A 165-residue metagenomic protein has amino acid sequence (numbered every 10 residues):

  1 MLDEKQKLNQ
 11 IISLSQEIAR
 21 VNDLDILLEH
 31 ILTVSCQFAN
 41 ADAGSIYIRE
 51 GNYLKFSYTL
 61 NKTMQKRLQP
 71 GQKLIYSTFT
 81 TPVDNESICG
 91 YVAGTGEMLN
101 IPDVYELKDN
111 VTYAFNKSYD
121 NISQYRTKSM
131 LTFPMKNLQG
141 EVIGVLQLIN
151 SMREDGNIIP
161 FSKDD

Functional and structural regions predicted by a protein language model:
M1-H30, Q37-F38, F56-Y58: Signal-transmission linkers at sensory-effector interfaces
L2-D3, R126, E141-I143, I149-D165: Regulatory loop-to-helix N-cap segments in sensory/regulatory domains that couple ligand/signal detection
S15-R20, I31-N40, I46-I48, A93 (+1 more regions): Short regulatory alpha-helical segment in sensory/regulatory domains of signaling proteins that mediates
V21-D25, P82, Q124, S129 (+1 more regions): Short, solvent-exposed loop/helix junctions and linker helices that flank or host conserved functional motifs
T33, S45-D84, E106-L107, Y113 (+1 more regions): GAF sensory/regulatory domain recognition with acknowledged cross-activation on helical regulatory dimers
S35, V92, G96, M130 (+3 more regions): Interdomain signal-transducing alpha-helices
P102-S129, S151-P160: Signal-transducing coupling segments at domain and membrane junctions
K128-N137, G144: A short, aliphatic-rich beta-strand micro-motif
